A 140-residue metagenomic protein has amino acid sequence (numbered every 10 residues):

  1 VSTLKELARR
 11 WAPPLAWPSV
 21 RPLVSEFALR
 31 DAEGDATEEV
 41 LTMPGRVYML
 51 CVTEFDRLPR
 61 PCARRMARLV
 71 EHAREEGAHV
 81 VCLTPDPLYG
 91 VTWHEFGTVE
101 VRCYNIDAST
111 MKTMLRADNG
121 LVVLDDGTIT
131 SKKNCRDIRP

Functional and structural regions predicted by a protein language model:
V1, F27, N119-K133: A short, hydrophobic beta-strand/beta-hairpin element that forms part of a small beta-sheet core
V1-E39: N-terminal "domain-start" segment that seeds a small globular fold
E38-R57: Short active-site neighborhood of thiol/selenol oxidoreductases, capturing the structured segment around
V47-M49, V80, L121: Hydrophobic beta-strand anchors of alpha/beta hydrolase catalytic cores
V52, T84, D125: Short beta-strand/turn micro-motifs composed of small residues that flank or help shape donor/cofactor-binding pockets
P61-W93: Structural microenvironment flanking redox-active thiols in thiol-disulfide oxidoreductases
V80-L83, F96-D118: Short, internal strand/loop/helix patches that form the active-site neighborhood or redox-interaction surface
C135-R139: A short acidic/small-residue loop/turn micro-motif
